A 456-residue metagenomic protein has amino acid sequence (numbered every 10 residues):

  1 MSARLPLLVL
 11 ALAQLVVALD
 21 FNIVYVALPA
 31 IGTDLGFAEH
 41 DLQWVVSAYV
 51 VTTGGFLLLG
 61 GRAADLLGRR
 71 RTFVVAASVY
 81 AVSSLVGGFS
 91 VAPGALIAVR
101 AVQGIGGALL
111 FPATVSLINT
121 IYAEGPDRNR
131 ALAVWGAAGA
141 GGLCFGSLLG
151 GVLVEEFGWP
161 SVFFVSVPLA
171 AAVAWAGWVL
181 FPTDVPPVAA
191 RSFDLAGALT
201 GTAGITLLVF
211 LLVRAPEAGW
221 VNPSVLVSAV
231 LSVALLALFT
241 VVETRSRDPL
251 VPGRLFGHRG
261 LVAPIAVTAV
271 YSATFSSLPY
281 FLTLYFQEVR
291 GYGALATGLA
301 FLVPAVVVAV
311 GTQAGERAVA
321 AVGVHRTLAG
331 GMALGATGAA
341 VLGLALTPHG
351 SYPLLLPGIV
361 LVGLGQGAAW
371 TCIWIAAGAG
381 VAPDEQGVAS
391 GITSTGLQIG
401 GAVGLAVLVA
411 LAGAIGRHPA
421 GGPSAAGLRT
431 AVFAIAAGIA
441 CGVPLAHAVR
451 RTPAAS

Functional and structural regions predicted by a protein language model:
M1-V179, V322, L328-G330, A340-G343 (+3 more regions): Transmembrane-helix bundle of Major Facilitator Superfamily
A3-V26, E39, P223-L231, L235 (+1 more regions): 12-transmembrane solute porter fold
I31-G32, A63-A64, L149-F157, L212 (+3 more regions): Interfacial helix-cap and linker-helix signal at transmembrane-aqueous boundaries of multi-pass secondary transporters
G55, L109, A203-T206, S277 (+2 more regions): Residue-level signal for the membrane-embedded core of alpha-helical transmembrane segments, especially mid-helix
S83-G87, T183-V185, N222, S390: Short linear Ser/Thr-Pro motifs
P112, V134, G139-G151, I205 (+4 more regions): Glycine/proline-centered helix-kink
A133, E155-T268, T274, Y292-G293 (+3 more regions): Hydrophobic transmembrane-helix bundles of small-molecule transporters
